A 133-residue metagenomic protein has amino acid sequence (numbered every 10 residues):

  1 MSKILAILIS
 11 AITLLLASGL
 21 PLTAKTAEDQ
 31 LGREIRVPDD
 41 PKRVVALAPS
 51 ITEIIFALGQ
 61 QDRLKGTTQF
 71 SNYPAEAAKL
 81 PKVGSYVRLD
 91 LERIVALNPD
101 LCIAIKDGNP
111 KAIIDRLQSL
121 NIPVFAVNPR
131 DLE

Functional and structural regions predicted by a protein language model:
S2-K3, N121: The identity of the second residue at the extreme N-terminus of proteins
K3-A6, S10-I12, L16-T52: Bacterial Sec-exported substrate-binding components of ABC uptake systems
A11, S71, N121-V124: Alpha-helix boundary/capping residues
K25, K42-G108, I113: A short, structured surface patch at a secondary-structure boundary
K25-A27, R33-E34, D100-L101, K111-E133: Extracytoplasmic substrate-binding proteins
P38, G59-Q61, P123: Extracytoplasmic "Venus flytrap"/periplasmic binding protein-like
